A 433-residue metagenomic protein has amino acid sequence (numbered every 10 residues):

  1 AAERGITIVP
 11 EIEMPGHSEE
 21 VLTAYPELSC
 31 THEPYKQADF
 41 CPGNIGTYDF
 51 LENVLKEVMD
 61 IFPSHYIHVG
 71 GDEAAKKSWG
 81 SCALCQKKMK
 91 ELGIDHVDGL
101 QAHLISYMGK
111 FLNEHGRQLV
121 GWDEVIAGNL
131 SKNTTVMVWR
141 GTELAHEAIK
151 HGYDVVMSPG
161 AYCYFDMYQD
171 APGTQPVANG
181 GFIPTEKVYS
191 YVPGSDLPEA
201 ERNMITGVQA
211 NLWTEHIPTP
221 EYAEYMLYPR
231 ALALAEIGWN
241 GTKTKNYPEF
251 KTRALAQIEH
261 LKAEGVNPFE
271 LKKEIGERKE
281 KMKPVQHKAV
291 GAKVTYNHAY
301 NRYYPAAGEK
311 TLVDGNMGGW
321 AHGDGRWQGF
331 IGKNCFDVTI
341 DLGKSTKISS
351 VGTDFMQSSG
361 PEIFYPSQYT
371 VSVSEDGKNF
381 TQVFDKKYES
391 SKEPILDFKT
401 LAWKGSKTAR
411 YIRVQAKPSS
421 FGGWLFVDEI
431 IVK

Functional and structural regions predicted by a protein language model:
A1-R117: Substrate-binding cleft of carbohydrate-active enzyme catalytic domains
E11-H17, D72-A74, E124-I126, W139-G141 (+2 more regions): An acidic- and aromatic-residue-enriched active-site/binding cleft used to recognize and process polar
E19-A24, W79-S81, E147-A148, M167-Y168 (+2 more regions): Short, solvent-exposed loop/turn and secondary-structure capping segments
Y48-K56, S106, H146, Y225 (+2 more regions): Amphipathic, non-transmembrane alpha-helical secondary structure
L119-T134, R140-P284: Flexible, acidic glycine-rich loops studded with aromatic residues
M282-M317: Predominantly extracellular/luminal regions of secreted and cell-surface proteins, especially disulfide-bonded
G319-F384, I395-K433: Aromatic, loop-rich ligand-recognition surfaces of beta-strand-rich domains
E389-I395: Short proline/glycine- and polar residue-rich coil/turn motifs
